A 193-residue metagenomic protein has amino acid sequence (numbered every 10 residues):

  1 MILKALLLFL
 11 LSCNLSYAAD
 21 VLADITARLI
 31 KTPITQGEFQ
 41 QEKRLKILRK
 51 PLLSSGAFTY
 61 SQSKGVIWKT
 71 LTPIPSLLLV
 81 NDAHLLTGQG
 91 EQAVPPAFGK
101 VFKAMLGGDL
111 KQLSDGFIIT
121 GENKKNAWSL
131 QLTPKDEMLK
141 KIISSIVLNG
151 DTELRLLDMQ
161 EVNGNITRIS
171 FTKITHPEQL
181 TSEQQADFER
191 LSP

Functional and structural regions predicted by a protein language model:
K4-C13: Sec-dependent N-terminal signal peptides
N14-A18: Sec/Tat signal peptide C-region and signal peptidase I cleavage site
A19-V21, R28-L45, R49-P51, L86-M138 (+1 more regions): Flexible, processing/modification-adjacent segments and terminal tails in exported/periplasmic/extracellular proteins
Q36, I67, L77-L79, L86 (+3 more regions): General beta-strand recognition
G37-Q40, L53-S55, M159, F171: Extended beta-sheet lipid-handling architectures
Q41, K64, T70-I74, D82-H84 (+5 more regions): A mature extracytoplasmic/lumenal domain signature
S55-A104, T167: An acidic-aromatic
S114-I119, N123-P193: Gly/Pro-enriched, hydrophobic low-complexity segments that function as extracytoplasmic propeptides/linkers
